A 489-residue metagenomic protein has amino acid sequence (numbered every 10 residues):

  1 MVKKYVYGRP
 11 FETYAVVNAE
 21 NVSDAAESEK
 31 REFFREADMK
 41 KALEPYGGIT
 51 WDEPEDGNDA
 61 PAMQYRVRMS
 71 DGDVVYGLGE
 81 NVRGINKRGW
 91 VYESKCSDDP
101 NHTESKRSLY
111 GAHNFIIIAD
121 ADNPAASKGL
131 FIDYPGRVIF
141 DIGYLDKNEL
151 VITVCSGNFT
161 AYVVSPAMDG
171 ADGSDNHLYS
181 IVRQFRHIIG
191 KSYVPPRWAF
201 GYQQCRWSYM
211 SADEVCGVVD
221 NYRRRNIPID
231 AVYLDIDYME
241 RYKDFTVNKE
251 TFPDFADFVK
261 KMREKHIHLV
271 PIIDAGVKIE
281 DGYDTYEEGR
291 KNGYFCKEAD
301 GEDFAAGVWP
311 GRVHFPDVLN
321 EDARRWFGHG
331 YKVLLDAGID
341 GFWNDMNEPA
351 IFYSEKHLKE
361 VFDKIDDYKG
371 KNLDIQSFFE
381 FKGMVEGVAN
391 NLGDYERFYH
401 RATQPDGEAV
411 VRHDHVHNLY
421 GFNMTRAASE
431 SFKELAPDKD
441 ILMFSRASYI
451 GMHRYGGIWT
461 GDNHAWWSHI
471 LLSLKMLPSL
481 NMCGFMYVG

Functional and structural regions predicted by a protein language model:
M1-P196, R206-W207, A212, V219-R224 (+5 more regions): Catalytic and substrate-binding clefts that recognize carbohydrates or anionic sugar/phosphate headgroups
F185, Y202, L474-L477: Short alpha-helical scaffolding segments that buttress acidic/His motifs in well-ordered protein cores
K191-C205, E302-F315: N-terminal small/glycine-rich loop or linker at the start of catalytic domains across soluble metabolic enzymes
P228-G489: Aromatic- and carboxylate-enriched substrate-binding clefts and catalytic-loop regions of carbohydrate-active enzymes
